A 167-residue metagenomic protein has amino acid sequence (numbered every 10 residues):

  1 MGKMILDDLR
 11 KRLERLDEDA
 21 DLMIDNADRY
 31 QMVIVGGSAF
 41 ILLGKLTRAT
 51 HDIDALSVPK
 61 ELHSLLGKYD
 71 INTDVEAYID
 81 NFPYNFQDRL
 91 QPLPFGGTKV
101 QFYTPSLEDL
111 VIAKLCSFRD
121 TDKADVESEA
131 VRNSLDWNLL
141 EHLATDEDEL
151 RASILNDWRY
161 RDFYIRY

Functional and structural regions predicted by a protein language model:
M1-Y167: Compositionally biased terminal segments of proteins
